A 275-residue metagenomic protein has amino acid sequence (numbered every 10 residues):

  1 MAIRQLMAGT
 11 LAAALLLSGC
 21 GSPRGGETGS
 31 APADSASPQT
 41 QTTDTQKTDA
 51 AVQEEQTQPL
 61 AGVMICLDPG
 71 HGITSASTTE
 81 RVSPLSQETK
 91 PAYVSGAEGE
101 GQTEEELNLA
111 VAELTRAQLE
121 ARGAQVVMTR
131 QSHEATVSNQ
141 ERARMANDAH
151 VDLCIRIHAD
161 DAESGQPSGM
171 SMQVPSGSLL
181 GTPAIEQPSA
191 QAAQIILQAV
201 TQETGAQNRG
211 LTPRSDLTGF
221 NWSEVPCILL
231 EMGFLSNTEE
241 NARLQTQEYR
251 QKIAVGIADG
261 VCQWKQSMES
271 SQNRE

Functional and structural regions predicted by a protein language model:
L16-G19: C-terminal motif of bacterial Sec signal peptides marking the signal peptidase cleavage site
R24-M64: N-terminal, intrinsically disordered, polar/charged segments of Gram-positive cell-envelope systems that serve as
A51-A143, S176: Active-site histidine-acidic residue metal-binding/catalytic motifs, centered on HxH/HExxH-like signatures
H71-T74, E104, S132-T136, A159-S164 (+4 more regions): Solvent-exposed loop/turn segments at secondary-structure junctions within structured extracellular/periplasmic domains
T78-G99, A162-S189, I195: A short, glycine/acidic-enriched catalytic loop
N139-D152, L217-S223: Mature extracellular/periplasmic domains of secretome proteins
R156-S164, Q173, N208-E275: Active-site-adjacent mobile loop/cap segments within catalytic or ligand-binding domains
Q187-P213: Active-site-adjacent substrate-binding region of metalloamidase/peptidase-like peptide-processing proteins
